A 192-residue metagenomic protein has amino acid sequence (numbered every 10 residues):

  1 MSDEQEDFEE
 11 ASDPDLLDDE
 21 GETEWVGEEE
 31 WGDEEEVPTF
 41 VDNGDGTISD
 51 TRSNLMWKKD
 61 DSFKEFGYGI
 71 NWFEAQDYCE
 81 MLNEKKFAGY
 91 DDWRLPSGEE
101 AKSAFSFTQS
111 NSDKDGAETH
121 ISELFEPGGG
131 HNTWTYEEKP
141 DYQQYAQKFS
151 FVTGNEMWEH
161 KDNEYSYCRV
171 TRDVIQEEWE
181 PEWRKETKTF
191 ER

Functional and structural regions predicted by a protein language model:
S2-W93, Y165-T171, E178-E191: Extracellular adhesion/carbohydrate-recognition regions
E10, E137, D141-W183: Solvent-exposed, polar surface segments
I48, D60-F63, P96, K102-S103 (+3 more regions): Generic hydrophobic/packing signal
N71, Q76-D92, G98-K148, E159: An exposed tryptophan-centered "aromatic clamp" motif
